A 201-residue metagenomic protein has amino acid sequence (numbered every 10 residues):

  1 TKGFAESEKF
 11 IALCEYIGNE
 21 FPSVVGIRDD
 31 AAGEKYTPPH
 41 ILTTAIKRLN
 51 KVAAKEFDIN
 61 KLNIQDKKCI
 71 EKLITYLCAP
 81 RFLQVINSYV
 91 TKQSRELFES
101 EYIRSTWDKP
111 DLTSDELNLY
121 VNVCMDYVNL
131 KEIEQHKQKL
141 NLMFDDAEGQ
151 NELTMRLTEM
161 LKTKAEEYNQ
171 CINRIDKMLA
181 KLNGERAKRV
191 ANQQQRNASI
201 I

Functional and structural regions predicted by a protein language model:
T1-I201: Intrinsically disordered, low-complexity, charged/polar segments
